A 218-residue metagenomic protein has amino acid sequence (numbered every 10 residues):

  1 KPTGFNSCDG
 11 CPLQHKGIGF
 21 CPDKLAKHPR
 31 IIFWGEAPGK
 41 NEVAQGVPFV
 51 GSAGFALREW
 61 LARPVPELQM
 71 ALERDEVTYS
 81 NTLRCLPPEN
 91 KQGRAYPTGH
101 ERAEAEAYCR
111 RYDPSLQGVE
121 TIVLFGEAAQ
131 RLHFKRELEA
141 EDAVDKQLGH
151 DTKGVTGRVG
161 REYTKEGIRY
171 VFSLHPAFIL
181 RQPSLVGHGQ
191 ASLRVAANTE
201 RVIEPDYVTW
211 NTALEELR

Functional and structural regions predicted by a protein language model:
K1-L217: A polyanion-binding, active-site-adjacent surface
